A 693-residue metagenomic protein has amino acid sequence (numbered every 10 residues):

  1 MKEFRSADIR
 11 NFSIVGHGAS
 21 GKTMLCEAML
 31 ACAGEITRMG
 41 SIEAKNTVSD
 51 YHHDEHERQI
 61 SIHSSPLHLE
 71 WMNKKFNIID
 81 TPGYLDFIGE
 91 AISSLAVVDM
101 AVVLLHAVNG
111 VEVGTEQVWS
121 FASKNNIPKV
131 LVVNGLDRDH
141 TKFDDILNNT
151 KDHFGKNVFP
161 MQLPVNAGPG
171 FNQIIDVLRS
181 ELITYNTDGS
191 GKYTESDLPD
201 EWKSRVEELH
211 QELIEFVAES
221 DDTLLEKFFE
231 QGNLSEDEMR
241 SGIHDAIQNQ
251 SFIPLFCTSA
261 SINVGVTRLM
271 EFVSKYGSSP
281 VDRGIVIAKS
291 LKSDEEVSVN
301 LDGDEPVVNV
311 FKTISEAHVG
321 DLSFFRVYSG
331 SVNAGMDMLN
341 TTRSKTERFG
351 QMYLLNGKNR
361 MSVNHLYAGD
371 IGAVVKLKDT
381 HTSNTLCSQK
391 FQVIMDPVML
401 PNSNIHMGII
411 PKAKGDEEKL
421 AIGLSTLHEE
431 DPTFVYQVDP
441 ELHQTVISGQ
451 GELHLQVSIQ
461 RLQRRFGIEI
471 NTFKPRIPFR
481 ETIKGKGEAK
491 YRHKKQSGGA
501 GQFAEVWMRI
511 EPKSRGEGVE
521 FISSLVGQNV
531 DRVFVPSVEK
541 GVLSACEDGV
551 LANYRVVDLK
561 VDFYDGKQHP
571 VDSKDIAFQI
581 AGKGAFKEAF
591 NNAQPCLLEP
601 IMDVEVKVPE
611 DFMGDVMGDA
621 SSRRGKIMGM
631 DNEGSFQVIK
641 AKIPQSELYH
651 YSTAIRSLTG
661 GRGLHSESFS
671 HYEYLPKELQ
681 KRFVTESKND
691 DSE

Functional and structural regions predicted by a protein language model:
M1-E693: Structural and coupling elements of P-loop NTPases
